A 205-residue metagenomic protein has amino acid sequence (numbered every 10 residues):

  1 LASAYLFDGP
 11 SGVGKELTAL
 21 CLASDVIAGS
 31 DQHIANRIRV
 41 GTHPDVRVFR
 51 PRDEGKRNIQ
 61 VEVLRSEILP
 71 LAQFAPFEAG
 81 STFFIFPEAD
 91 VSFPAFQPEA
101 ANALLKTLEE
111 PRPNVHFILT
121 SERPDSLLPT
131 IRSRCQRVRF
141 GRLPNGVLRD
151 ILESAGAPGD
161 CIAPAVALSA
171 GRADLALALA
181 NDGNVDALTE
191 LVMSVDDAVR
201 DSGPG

Functional and structural regions predicted by a protein language model:
L1-D25, G29-R37, Q73, P113-N114 (+1 more regions): Charged, glycine-rich active-site and insertion segments that engage polyanionic ligands
L1-E99: Clamp-loader machinery-focused feature within the broader ASCE/P-loop NTPase space
E62-L64, A101-L105, R132: "Short basic amphipathic alpha-helical interaction patches in structured regions
F84-P87, V115-S121: Structural recognition of the conserved hydrophobic beta-strand(s) that form the central parallel beta-sheet of P-loop
A95-H116: Conserved catalytic/switch belt of AAA+ P-loop NTPases
